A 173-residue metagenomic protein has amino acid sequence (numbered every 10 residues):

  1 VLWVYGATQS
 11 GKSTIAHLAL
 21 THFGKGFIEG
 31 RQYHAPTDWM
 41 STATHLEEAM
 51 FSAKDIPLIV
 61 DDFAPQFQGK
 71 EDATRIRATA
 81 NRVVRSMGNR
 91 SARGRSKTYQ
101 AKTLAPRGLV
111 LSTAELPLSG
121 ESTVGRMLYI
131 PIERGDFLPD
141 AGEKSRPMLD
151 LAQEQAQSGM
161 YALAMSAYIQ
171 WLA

Functional and structural regions predicted by a protein language model:
V1-Y33: P-loop NTPase catalytic core of nucleic-acid-dependent motor ATPases
G11-K12, F67-G69, L118-S122, D136-D140: Switch/connector loops and helix/strand junctions flanking conserved nucleotide-binding motifs in nucleotide-processing
I15-L18, R75, T79-M87, R107 (+1 more regions): Alpha-helical scaffold elements adjacent to nucleotide-binding pockets in ATP/GTP-utilizing enzyme cores
F23-A49, G135-G142: Flexible phosphate/Mg2+-sensing switch loops adjacent to catalytic phosphate-binding sites
A43-T98: Conserved nucleotide-sensing/catalytic segment adjacent to the nucleotide-binding pocket in NTP-handling enzymes
I59-D61, A105-E115, Y129-P131: Structural recognition of the conserved hydrophobic beta-strand(s) that form the central parallel beta-sheet of P-loop
R90-L104, A114-S119: Conserved Walker
L104-P106, E121-A173: Phosphate-sensing "switch" segment of ASCE/P-loop ATPases
